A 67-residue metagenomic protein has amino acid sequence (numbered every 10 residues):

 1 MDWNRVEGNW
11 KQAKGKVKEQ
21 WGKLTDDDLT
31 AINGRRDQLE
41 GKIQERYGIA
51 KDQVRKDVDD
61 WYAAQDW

Functional and structural regions predicted by a protein language model:
M1-W67: Intrinsically disordered, low-complexity, hydrophilic segments
